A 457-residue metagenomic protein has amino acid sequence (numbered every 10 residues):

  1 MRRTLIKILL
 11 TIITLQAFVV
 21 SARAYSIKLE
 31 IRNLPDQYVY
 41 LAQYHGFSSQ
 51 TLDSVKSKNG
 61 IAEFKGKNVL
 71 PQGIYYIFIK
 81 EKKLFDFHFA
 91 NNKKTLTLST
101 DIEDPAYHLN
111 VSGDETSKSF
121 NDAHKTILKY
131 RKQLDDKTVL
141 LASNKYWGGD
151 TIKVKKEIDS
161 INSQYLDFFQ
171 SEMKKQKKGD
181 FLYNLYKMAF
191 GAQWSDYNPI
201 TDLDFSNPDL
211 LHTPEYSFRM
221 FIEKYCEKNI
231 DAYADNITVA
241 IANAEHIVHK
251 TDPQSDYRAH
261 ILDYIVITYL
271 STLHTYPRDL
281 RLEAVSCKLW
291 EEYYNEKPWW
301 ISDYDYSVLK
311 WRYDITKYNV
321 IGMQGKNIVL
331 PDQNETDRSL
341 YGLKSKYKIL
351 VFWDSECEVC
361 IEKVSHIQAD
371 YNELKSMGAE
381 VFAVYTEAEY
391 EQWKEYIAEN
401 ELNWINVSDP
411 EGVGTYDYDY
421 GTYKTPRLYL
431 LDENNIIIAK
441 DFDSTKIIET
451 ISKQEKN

Functional and structural regions predicted by a protein language model:
M1-E30, N457: Bacterial Sec-dependent N-terminal signal peptides
A22-D209: A non-transmembrane, solvent-exposed segment enriched in polar/low-complexity residues
D159-Y165, A234-A242, D279-V285: Helix-turn-helix repeat elements of alpha-solenoid scaffolds
P199-L262: Structured, charged N-terminal subsegments at the starts of enzyme catalytic cores and at intra-chain domain/subunit
S271, D279-P331, Y341-S345, N372 (+3 more regions): N-proximal helix/coil linker or "cap" segments that precede and/or mark the start of modular domains
R338-I367, E380-F382: Short active-site neighborhood of thiol/selenol oxidoreductases, capturing the structured segment around
I361-N400, G412-Y416: Structural microenvironment flanking redox-active thiols in thiol-disulfide oxidoreductases
L402, G412-S452: Thiol/disulfide oxidoreductase modules built on the thioredoxin-like
